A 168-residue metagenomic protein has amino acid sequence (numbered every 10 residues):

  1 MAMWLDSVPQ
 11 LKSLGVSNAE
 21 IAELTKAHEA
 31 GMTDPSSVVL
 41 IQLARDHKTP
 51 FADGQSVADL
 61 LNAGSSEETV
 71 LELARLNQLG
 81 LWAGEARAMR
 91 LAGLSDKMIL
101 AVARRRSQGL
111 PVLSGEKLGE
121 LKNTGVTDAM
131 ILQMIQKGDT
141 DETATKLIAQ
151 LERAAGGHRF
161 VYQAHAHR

Functional and structural regions predicted by a protein language model:
M1-R168: General marker for long, soluble alpha-helical cores
